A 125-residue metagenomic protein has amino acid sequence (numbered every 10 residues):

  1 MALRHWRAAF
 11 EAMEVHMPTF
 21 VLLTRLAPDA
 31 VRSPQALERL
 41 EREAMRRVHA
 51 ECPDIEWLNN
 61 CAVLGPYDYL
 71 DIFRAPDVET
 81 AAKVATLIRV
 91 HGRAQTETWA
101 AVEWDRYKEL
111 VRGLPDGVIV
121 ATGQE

Functional and structural regions predicted by a protein language model:
H5-P53, D105-E125: Short S/T/G/P-rich N-terminal loop/turn motif that feeds into the first structured element of a domain
H16, V63-G65, V90: A generic structural micro-feature
R25, L70-R74: Short hydrophobic/aromatic beta-strand micro-patches that form the beta-sheet surface supporting nucleotide- or nucleic
R47-L70, W99: Short, glycine- and small/hydrophobic-rich beta-strand elements in well-ordered beta-sheets
Y67-L70, W99-G113: Short secondary-structure transition/capping segments
A75-D105: An amphipathic, aromatic/His-enriched active-site/gating alpha helix that lines ligand/cofactor pockets
